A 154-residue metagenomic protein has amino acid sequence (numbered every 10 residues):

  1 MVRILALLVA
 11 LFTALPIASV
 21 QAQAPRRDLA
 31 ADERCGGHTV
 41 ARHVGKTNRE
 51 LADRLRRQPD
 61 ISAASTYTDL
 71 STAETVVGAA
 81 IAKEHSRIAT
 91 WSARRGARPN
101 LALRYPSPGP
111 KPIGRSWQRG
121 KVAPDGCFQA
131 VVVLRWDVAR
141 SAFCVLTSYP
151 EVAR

Functional and structural regions predicted by a protein language model:
M1-I4: Positively charged n-region of N-terminal signal peptides that target proteins for export
A6-P16: Bacterial N-terminal signal peptides
V20-Q23: Boundary of Sec targeting at the N-terminus
R27-R57: Extracytoplasmic/periplasm-facing segments of secreted or lipoprotein envelope proteins
R49-R154: Functional cores of ribonucleases/endoribonucleases
